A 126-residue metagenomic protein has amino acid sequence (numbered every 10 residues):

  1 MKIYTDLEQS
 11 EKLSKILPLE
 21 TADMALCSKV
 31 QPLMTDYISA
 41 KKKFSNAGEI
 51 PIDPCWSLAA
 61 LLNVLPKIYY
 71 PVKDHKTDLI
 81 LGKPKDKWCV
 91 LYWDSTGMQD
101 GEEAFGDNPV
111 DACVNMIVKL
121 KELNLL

Functional and structural regions predicted by a protein language model:
M1-L126: Glycine-rich anion-binding surface patch
